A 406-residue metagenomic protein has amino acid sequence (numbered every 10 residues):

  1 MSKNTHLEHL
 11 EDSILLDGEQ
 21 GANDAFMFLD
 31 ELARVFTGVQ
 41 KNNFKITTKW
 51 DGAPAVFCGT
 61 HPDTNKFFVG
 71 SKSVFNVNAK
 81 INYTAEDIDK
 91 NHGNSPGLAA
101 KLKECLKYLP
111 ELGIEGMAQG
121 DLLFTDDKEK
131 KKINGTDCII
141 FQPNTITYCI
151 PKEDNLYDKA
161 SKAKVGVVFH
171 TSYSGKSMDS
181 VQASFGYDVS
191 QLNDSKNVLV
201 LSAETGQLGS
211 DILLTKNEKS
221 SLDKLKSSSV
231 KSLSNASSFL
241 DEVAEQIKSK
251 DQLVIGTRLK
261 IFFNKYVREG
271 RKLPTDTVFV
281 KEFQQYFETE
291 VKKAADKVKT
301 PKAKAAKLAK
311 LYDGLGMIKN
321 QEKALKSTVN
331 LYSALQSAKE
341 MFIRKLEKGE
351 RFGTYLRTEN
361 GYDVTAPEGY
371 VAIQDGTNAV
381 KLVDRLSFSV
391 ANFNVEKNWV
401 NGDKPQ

Functional and structural regions predicted by a protein language model:
S2-Q40, F44, K49-D51, C58-Q406: Core nucleotide-handling region used for phosphoryl-transfer chemistry
